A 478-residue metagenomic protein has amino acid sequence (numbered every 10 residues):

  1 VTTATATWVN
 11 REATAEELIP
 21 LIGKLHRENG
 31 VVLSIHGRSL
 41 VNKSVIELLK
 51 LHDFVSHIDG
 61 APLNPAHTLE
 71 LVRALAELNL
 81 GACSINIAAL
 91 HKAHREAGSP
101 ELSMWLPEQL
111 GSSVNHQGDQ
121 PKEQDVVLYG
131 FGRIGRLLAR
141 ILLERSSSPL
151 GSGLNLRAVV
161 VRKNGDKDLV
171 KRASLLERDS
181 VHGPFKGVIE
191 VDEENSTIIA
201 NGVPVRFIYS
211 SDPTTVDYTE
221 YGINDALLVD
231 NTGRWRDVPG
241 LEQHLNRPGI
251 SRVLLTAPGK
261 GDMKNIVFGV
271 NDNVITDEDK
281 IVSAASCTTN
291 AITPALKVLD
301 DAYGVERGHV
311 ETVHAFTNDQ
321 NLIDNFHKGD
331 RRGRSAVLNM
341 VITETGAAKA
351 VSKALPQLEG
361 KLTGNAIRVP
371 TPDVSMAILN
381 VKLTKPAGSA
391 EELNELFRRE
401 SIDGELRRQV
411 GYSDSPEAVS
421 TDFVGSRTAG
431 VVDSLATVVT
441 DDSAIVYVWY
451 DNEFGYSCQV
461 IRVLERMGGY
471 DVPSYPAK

Functional and structural regions predicted by a protein language model:
T2-L49, A302-D442: C-terminal substrate-binding/catalytic lobe of Rossmann-fold NAD(P)-dependent dehydrogenases
T2-N321, G329, R462-V463, Y470 (+1 more regions): N-terminal Rossmann-like NAD(P) cofactor-binding subdomain of oxidoreductases, focused on the glycine-rich
I46-G118, G364, N380-K478: C-terminal active-site/capping subdomain that shapes the small-molecule cofactor and substrate pocket of enzyme
L63-A66, Y129, R133, I223 (+10 more regions): Conserved active-site and cofactor/substrate-binding residues in soluble primary-metabolism enzymes
E123-G130, I281-S283, A377-T384, A444-Y450: Short glycine-rich or small-residue beta-strand-to-loop segments that form or flank ligand, phosphate, metal/Fe-S
A139, G233, G249, P258 (+8 more regions): Residue-level marker of positions within ordered structural domains that often coincide with functionally constrained
V170, S174, V181-P184, G233 (+7 more regions): Glycine-centered flexibility motif
V205-F207, L362, V446: Generic structural signal for residues in well-ordered beta-strands
